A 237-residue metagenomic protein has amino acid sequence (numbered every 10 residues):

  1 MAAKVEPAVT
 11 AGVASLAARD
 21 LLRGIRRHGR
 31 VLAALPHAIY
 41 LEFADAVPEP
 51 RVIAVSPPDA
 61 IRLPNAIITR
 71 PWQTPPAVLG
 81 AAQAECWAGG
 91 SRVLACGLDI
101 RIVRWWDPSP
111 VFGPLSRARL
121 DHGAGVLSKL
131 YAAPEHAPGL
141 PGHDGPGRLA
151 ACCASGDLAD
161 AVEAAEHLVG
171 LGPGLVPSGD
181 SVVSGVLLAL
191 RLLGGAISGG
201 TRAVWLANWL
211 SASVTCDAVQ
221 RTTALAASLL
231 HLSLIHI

Functional and structural regions predicted by a protein language model:
A2-R101, W105-W106: N-terminal domain-start signal
D20, D45, D59, D99 (+6 more regions): Acidic-enriched, low-complexity/disordered segments with a strong bias for Aspartate over Glutamate
R70-W72, P110, G199-G200: General N-terminal targeting signals
P76, S109-P110, W209, S213: Short, isolated positions within intrinsically disordered regulatory regions of eukaryotic proteins
W87, S91-C152: Mixed-charge (acidic/basic) macromolecular-recognition segments
S116, L127, P134-A150, A154 (+2 more regions): Hydrophobic, aromatic-lined core segments that form the binding pocket/scaffold for planar heteroaromatic ligands
H231-L232: Intrinsically disordered, low-complexity segments enriched in Gly and acidic/Ser/Thr residues that form flexible
I235-I237: Conserved small/polar residues in nucleotide/adenosyl-binding loops
